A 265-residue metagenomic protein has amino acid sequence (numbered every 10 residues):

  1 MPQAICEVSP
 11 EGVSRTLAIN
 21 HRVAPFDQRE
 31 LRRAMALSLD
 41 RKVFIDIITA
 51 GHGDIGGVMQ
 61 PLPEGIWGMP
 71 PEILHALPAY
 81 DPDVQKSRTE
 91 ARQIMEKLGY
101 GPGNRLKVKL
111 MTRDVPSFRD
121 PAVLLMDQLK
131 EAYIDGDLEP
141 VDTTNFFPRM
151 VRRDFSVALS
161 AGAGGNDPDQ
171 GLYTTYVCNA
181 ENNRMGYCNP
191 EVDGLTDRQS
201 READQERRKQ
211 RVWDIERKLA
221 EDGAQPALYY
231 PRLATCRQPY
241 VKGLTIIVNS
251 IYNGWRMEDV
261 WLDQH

Functional and structural regions predicted by a protein language model:
M1, P10, G57-P61, I66-G68 (+3 more regions): Acidic-aromatic pocket-rim loops
M1-V23, I47, A161: Extracellular/periplasmic solute-recognition and catalytic clefts
R29, R88-K109: Immediate post-signal peptide segment of exported/extracytoplasmic ligand-binding proteins
E30-R33, I45, P82-Q85, D135-F146 (+2 more regions): Extracytoplasmic/peripheral linker and loop segments enriched in polar/acidic and small residues with frequent Thr/Pro
I55-K97, S117-D120: Structural transition elements
R105-D114, D137-E139: Short, well-ordered beta-strand elements
L125-Q128, I134-D135, R152-S160: Alpha-to-beta junction loops
T235-H265: Long beta-strand-rich cores associated with HINT superfamily self-processing modules
